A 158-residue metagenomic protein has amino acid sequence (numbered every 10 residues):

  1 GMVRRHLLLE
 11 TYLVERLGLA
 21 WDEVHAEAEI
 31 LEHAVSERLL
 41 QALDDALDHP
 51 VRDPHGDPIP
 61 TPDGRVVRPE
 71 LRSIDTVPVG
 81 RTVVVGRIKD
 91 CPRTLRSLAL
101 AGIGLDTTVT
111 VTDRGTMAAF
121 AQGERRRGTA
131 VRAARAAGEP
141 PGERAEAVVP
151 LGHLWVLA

Functional and structural regions predicted by a protein language model:
G1-E23: Conserved segment of winged-helix/HTH DNA-binding domains
E32-A137, R144-L157: Mid-protein regulatory/catalytic core that forms ligand/cofactor-binding pockets and protein-protein interaction
